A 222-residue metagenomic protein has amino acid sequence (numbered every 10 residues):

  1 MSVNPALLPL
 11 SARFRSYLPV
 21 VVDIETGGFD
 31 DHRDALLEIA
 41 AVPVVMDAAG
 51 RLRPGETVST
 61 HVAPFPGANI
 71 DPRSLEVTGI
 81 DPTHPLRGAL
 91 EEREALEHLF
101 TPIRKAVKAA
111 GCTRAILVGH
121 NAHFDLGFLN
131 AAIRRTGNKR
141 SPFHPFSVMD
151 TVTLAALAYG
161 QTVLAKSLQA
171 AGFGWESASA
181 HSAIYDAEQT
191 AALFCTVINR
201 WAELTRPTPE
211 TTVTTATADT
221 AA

Functional and structural regions predicted by a protein language model:
S2-H120, A221-A222: Conserved non-catalytic scaffold segment of RNase H-like nuclease domains
E25-G27, A40, N121-A122, S147 (+2 more regions): Anionic group-transfer/hydrolysis microenvironments
F29-D31, A156, A192: Conserved protein kinase catalytic core
V62-T78, P82-P85, T151-E188: Active-site-proximal helix-loop-helix substrate-binding element of RNase H-like nuclease domains
I116-H123, G127-I133, V163-A222: Acidic, Mg2+-coordinating catalytic module of metal-dependent nucleases/exonucleases that use a two-metal-ion mechanism
L126-F146: Substrate-recognition/cap helix-loop segment adjacent to the acidic, metal-dependent catalytic center of Asp-based
